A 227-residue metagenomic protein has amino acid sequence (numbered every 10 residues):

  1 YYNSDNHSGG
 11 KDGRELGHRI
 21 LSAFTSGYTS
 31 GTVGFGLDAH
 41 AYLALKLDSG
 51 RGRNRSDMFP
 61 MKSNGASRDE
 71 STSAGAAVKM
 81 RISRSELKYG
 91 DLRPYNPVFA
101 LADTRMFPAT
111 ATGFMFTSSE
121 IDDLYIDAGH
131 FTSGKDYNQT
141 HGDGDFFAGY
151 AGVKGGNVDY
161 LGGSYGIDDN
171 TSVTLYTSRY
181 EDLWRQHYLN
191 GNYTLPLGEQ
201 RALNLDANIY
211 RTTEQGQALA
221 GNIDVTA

Functional and structural regions predicted by a protein language model:
Y1-D12, I20-A23, A218, D224-T226: Short intrinsically disordered, low-complexity coil segments enriched in acidic
Y1-Y2, L87-A102, I126-T132, L161 (+3 more regions): Transmembrane beta-strand segments that form the barrel wall of outer-membrane beta-barrel proteins
Y2-G17, G50-S56, P60: Surface-exposed strand-loop-strand hairpins of Gram-negative outer-membrane beta-barrel proteins
H7-G10, M61-N64, F99-A102, G144-Y150 (+2 more regions): Extracellular loop and loop/strand-boundary signature of outer-membrane beta-barrel proteins
D12-R14, L101-P108, G134-Y137, V153-G155 (+1 more regions): Solvent-exposed loop/turn segments connecting transmembrane beta-strands in outer-membrane beta-barrel proteins
I20-G27, A76-S83, A111-I121, F147-D169 (+3 more regions): Feature captures outer-membrane beta-barrel proteins of Gram-negative bacteria and organelles
F24-M58, S63-G144, G163-T171: Outer membrane beta-barrel
L45-L47, L124-Y150, K154, V158 (+1 more regions): Outer-membrane beta-barrel translocator/channel fold
